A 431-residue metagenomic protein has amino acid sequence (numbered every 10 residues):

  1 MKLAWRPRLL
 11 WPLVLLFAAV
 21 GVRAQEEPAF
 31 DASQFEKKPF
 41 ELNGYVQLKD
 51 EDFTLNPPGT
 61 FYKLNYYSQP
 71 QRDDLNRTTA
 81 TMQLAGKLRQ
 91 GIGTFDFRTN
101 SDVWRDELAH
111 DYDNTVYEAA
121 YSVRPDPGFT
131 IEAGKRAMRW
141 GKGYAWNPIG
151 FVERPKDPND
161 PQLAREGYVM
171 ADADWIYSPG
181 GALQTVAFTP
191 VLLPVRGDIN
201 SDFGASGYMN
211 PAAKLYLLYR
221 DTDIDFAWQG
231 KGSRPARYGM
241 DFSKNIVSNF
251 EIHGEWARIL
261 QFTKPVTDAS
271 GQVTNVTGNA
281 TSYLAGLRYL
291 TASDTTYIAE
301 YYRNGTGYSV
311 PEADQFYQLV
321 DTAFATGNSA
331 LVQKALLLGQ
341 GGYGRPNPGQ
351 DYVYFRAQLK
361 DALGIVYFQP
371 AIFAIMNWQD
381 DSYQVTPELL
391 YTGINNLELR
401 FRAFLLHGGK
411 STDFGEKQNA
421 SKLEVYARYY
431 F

Functional and structural regions predicted by a protein language model:
A32-K63, G93-F97, V186-P190, P370-I372: Transmembrane beta-strand segments of Gram-negative outer membrane beta-barrel proteins
L48-T54, L88-I92, T99-R105, A137-R139 (+10 more regions): Transmembrane beta-strands of outer-membrane beta-barrel pores
Y66-R72, W104-E107, P155-D160, D198-S201 (+4 more regions): Extracellular loop and loop/strand-boundary signature of outer-membrane beta-barrel proteins
N76, D106-Y112, L163-R165, N200-M209 (+4 more regions): Solvent-exposed loop/turn segments connecting transmembrane beta-strands in outer-membrane beta-barrel proteins
A80-L193, L217, G408: Outer membrane beta-barrel
G91-F97, G128-I131, G180-V186, L217-F226 (+4 more regions): Repeated loop/turn-to-beta-strand initiation elements of outer-membrane beta-barrel proteins
A173, V353-A357, Q418-F431: Outer-membrane beta-barrel "beta-signal"
G239, E251-G364, I372-A374, F414-E416: Extracellular/periplasmic loop regions
